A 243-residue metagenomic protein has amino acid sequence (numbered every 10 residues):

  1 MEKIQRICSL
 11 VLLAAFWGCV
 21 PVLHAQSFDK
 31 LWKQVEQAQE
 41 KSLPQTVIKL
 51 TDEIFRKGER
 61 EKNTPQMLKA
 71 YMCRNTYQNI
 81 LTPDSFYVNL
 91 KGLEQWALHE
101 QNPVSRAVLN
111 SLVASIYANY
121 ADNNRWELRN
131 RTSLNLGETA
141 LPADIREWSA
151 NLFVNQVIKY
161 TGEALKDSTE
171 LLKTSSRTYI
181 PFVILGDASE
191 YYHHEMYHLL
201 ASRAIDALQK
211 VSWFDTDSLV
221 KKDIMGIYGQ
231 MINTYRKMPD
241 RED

Functional and structural regions predicted by a protein language model:
M1-L31: Bacterial Sec-dependent N-terminal signal peptides
F28-D243: Extracytoplasmic/secretory-pathway proteins
